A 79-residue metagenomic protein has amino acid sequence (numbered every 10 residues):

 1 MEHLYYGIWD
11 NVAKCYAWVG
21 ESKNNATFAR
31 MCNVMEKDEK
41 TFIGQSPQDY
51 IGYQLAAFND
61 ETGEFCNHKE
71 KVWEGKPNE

Functional and structural regions predicted by a protein language model:
M1-C15: Short aromatic-glycine-(Arg/Gly/Cys) micro-motifs in beta-strand/loop hairpins
M1-H3, M31-K37, Y53: Short amphipathic alpha-helical surface micro-motifs
C15-K23: A short, exposed loop/beta-hairpin motif centered on an aromatic-Gly-Thr core
C15-Y16, A29, E61: Eukaryotic short linear interaction motifs
N24-G44: A short, charged, amphipathic alpha-helix used as a generic interaction element across diverse proteins
K37-E79: Short, mixed-charge low-complexity intrinsically disordered segments
